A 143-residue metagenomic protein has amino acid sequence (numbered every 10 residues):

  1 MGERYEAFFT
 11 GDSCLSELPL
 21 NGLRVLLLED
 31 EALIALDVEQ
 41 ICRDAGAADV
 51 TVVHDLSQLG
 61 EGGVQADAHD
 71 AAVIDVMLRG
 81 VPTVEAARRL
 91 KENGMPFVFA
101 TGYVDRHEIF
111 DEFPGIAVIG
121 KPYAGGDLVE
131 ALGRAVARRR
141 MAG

Functional and structural regions predicted by a protein language model:
M1-R24, A124-G143: Non-catalytic signal-transmission and effector/linker regions of two-component phosphorelay proteins
E29: Conserved acidic carboxylate
A32-T51: Two-component/phosphorelay signaling modules centered on CheY-like receiver
V52-A71: Acidic, metal-coordinating helix/loop segments flanking the phosphotransfer/catalytic sites of two-component signaling
I74-K91: Conserved phosphotransfer microenvironments
V98-A100: Hydrophobic/aromatic residues positioned on beta-strands within the core alpha/beta folds
G102-R106: Short, polar loop motifs at secondary-structure junctions
K121: A Lys-centered signature of the CheY-like receiver
